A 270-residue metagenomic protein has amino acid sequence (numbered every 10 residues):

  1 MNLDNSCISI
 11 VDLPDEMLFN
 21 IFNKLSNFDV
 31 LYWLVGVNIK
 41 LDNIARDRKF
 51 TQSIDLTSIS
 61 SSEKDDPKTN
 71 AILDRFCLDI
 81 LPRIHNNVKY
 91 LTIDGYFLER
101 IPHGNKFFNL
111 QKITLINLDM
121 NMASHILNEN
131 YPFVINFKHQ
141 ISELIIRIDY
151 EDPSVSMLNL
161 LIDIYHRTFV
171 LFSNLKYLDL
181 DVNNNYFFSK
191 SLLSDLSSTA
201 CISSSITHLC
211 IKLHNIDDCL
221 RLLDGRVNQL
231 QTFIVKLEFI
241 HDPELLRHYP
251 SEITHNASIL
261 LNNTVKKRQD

Functional and structural regions predicted by a protein language model:
M1-D270: Eukaryote-biased activation of long, low-complexity terminal tails and linkers
